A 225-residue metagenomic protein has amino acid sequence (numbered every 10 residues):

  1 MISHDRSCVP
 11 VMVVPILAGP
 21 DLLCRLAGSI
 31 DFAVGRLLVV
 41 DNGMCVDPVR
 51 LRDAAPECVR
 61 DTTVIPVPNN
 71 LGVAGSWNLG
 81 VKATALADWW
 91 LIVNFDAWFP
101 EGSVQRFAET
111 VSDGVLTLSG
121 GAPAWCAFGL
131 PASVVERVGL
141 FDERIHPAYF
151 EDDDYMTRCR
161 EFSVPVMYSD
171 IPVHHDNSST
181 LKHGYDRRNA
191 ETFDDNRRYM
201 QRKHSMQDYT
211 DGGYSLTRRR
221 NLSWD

Functional and structural regions predicted by a protein language model:
M1-H4, V115-L118, G129, P165-V166 (+1 more regions): C-terminal, non-catalytic tails of nucleotide-sugar-dependent glycosyltransferases
A18-F32: Short, well-formed alpha-helical segments that are part of the catalytic scaffolds of diverse glycosyltransferases
G35-C45, I65-V67: Short beta-strand/loop segment that forms part of the nucleotide-sugar
D41-R52, D96-W98: A conserved acidic beta->alpha catalytic loop
V67-T84: Glycine-rich, basic loop-to-helix element that forms the pyrophosphate-binding segment of sugar-nucleotide handling
A87-W98: Short beta-strand-to-loop acidic/aromatic patch adjacent to the donor-nucleotide binding site
A97-W125: Conserved donor NDP-sugar-binding/catalytic core segment of glycosyltransferases
V134, I145-I171: A short, conserved alpha-helix in the catalytic core of glycosyltransferases
